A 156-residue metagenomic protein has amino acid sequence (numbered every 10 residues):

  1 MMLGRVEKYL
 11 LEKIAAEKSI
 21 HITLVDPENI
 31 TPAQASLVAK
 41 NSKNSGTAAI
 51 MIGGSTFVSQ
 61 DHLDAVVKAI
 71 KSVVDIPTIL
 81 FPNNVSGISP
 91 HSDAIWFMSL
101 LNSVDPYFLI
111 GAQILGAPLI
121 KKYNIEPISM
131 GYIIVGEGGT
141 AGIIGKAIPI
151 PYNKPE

Functional and structural regions predicted by a protein language model:
M1-V25, S36, G116-S129: N-terminal amphipathic alpha-helix/helix-capping segment at the start of soluble metabolic enzymes
K13-A15, A39-N44, V73: Acidic (Asp/Glu)-rich catalytic clusters
I20-V25, I50-I52, T78-L80, I95-F97 (+1 more regions): Hydrophobic faces of well-ordered beta-strands that scaffold small-molecule active sites in alpha/beta enzyme cores
V25-I30, S55, N83-V85, L100 (+1 more regions): Active-site beta-loop-alpha junctions enriched in small/polar residues
N29-S42, N83, K154-E156: Short, acidic/polar
M51-A65: Glycine-rich, proline-tolerant flexible connector loops at the mouths of alpha/beta enzymes
D61-S86, L115-I128: Alpha-helix-loop-beta-strand connector modules within alpha/beta enzyme cores
G87-E156: Conserved anion-binding
